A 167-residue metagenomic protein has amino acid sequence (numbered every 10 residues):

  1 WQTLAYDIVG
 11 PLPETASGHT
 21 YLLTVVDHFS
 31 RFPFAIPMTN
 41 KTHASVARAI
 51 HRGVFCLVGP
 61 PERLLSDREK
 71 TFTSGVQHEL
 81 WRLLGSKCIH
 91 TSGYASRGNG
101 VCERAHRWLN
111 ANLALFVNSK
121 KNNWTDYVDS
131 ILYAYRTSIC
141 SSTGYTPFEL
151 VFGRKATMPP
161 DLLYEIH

Functional and structural regions predicted by a protein language model:
W1-A111, G153-P159, Y164: Retroviral integrase
P61, L65, C88-T91, K120-W124 (+1 more regions): Short, flexible/disordered secondary-structure transition segments
S86, A95, E103-S141: Surface-exposed, charged/polar loop-rich segments that form substrate/cofactor-binding or regulatory interfaces
N122-I166: Charged, gly/pro-enriched flexible loop segments at helix/strand junctions
